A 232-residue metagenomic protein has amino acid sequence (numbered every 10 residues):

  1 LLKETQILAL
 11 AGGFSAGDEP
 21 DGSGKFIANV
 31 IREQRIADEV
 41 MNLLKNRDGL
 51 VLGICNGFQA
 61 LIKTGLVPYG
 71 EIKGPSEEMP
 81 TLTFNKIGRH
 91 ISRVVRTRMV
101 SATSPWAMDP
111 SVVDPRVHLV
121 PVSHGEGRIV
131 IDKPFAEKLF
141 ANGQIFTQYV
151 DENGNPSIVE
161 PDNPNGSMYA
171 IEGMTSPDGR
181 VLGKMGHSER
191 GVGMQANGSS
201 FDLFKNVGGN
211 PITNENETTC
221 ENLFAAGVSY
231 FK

Functional and structural regions predicted by a protein language model:
L1-L52, F58-I72, S76: Flexible gly/pro-rich beta->alpha loop and the following alpha-helix that scaffold active-site loops
K3-E4, A37-K45, G74-K232: Amide-donor transfer/coupling interface in amidating biosynthetic enzymes
N56-F58, S188-E189: Short, glycine/serine-rich, charged loops/turns that create anion-binding and catalytic segments at active sites
